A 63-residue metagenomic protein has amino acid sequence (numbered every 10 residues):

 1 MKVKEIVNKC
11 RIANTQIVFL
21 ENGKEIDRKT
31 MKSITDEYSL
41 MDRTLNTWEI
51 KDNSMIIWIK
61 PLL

Functional and structural regions predicted by a protein language model:
M1-K24: N-terminal acidic leader/helix
E21-L63: Detector for the mature cores of small, proteolytically processed and post-translationally modified peptide effectors
